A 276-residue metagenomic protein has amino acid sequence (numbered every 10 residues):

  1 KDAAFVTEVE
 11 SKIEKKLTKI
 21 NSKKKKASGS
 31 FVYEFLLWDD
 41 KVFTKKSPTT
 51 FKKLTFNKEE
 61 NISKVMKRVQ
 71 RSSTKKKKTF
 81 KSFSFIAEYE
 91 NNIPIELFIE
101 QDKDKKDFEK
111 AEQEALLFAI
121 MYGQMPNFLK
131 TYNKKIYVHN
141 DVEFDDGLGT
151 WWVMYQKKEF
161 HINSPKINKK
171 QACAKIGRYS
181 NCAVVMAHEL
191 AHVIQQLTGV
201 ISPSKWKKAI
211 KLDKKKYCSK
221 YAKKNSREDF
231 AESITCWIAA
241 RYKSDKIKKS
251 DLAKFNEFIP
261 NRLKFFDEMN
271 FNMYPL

Functional and structural regions predicted by a protein language model:
D2-T79: N-terminal module-boundary/linker segments of secreted carbohydrate-active enzymes
F31, S47-T49, K58-S73, K77-P165: Auxiliary, metal-adjacent structural segments of Zn-dependent hydrolase domains
F108-L116, G177-N181, V185, Y221-N225: Soluble non-cytosolic domains of exported or imported proteins
V142-D145, I167-K169, V200-I201, W237-I238: Solvent-exposed loop/turn segments at secondary-structure junctions within structured extracellular/periplasmic domains
M154-Q156, Q195-I210: A structural motif
S164-M186: Short pre-active-site segment immediately N-terminal to the catalytic Zn-binding motif
V184-G199, A231: Active-site recognition of the HExxH zinc-binding catalytic motif
A209-L276: Metalloprotease/metallohydrolase-associated module, dominated by Zn2+-dependent proteases
